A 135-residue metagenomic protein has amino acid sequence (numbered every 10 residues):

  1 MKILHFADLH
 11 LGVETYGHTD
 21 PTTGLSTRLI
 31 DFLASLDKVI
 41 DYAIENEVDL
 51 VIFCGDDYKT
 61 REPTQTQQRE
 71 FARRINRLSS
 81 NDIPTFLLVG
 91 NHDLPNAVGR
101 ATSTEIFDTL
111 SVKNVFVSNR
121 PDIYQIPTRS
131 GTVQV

Functional and structural regions predicted by a protein language model:
M1-L4, L11, H18, Y124-V135: Beta-strand-turn-beta hairpins that frame and shape the catalytic cleft of phosphate-ester-processing enzymes
H5-A7, C54: A secondary-structure boundary/capping signal
D8-G12, N91-H92: Histidine-centered divalent metal-coordination motifs
V13-Y16, T23: Short, flexible segments with low predicted structural confidence
P21-Q125: Core catalytic region of metal-dependent phosphoesterases/phosphodiesterases, especially metallo-beta-lactamase-like
